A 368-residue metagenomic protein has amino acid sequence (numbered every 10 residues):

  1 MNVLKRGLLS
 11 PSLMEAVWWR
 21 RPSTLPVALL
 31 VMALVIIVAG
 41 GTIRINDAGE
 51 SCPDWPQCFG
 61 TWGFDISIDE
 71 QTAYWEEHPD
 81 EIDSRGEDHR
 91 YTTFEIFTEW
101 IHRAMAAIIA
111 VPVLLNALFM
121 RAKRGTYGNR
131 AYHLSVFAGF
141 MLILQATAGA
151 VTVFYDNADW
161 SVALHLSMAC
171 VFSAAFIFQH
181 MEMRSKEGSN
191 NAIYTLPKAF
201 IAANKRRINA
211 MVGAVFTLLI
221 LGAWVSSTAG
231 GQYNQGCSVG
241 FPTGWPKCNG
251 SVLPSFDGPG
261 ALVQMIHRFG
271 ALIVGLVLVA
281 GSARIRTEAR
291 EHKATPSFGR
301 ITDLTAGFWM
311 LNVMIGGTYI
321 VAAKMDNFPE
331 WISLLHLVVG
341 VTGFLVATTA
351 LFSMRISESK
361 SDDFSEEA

Functional and structural regions predicted by a protein language model:
N2-A368: Polytopic transmembrane helical bundles with strong interfacial aromatic enrichment
